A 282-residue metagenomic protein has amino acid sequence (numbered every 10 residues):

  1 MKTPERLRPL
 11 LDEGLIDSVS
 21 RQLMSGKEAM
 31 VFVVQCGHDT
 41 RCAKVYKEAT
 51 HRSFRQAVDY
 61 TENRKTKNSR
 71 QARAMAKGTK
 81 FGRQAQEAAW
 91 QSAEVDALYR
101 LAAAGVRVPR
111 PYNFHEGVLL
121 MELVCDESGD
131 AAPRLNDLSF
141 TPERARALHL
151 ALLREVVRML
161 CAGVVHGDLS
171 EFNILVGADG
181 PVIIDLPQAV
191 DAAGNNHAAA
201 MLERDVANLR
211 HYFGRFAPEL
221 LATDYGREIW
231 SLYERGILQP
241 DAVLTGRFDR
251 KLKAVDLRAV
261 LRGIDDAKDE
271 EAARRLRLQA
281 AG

Functional and structural regions predicted by a protein language model:
M1-A131, V157, C161: Conserved ATP-binding subdomain of kinase catalytic cores across diverse folds
M1-S25, E143, A147, A151 (+4 more regions): Regulatory N- and C-terminal appendages and interdomain linkers associated with kinase/kinase-like NTP transferase
G37-E48, A131-L138, P142, S170-R215: Catalytic activation segment of kinase domains across protein kinase-like and atypical kinase folds
Q84-E87, L138-A145: Short, surface-exposed loop/turn motifs that are enriched in glycine and acidic residues and include a nearby proline
A88-V95, H149, A199, E203-V206: Amphipathic alpha-helical transducer elements in NTP-driven molecular machines
G117, N173-V176, Y225-L232: A glycine-rich phosphate-binding loop feature that marks nucleotide/adenosyl-phosphate handling sites
C161-E171: Catalytic-loop of the protein kinase fold
